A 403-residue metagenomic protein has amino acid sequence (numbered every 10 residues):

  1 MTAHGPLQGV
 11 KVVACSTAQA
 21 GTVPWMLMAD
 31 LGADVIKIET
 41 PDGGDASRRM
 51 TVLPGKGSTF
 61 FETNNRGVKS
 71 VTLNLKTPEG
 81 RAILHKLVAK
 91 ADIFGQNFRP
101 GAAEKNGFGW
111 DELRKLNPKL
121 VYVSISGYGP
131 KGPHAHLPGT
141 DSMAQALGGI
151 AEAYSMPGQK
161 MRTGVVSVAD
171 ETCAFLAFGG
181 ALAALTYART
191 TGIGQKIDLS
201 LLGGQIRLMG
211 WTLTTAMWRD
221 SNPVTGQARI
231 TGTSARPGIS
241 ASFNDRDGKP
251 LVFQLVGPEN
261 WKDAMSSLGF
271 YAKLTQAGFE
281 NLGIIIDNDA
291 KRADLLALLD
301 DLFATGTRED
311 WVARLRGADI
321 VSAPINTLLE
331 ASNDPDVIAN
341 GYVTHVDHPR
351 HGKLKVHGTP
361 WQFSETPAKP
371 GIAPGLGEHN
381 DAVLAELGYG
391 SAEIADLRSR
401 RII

Functional and structural regions predicted by a protein language model:
M1-I193, M217, G375, D381-I403: N-terminal helix-loop segment corresponding to the beta1-alpha1 unit of nucleotide/adenylate-binding folds
M1-K11, S242-R246, E330-I403: Terminal low-complexity tails and localization/encapsulation signals of metabolic enzymes
F61, V224-A235, A241-S242, H351-L354 (+1 more regions): Short Gly/Pro-enriched turn/cap motifs at secondary-structure boundaries
Q159-A169, N244-K249, E365-T366: Flexible glycine/proline-enriched surface loops and loop-helix/loop-strand junctions
R162-T172, G194-K196, R229-G238, L251-V252 (+2 more regions): A short glycine-threonine-serine/GTX helix/turn-capping micro-motif
L185-I230: Substrate-binding/catalytic subdomain of NAD(P)-dependent oxidoreductase enzymes
I239-A318, S322: Aromatic-enriched alpha-helical interface/lid elements that frame and gate functional surfaces
R316-V337: Conserved PLP cofactor-binding pocket of PLP-dependent enzymes
